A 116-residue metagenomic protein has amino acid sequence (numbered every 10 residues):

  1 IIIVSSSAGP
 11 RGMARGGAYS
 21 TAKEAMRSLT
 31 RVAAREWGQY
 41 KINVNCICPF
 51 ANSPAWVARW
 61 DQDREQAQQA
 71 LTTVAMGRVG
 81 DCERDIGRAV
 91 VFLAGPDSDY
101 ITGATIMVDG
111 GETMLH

Functional and structural regions predicted by a protein language model:
I2, V44-I47, G103, V108: Hydrophobic structural elements of the Rossmann-like NAD(P)H-binding subdomain that define the short-chain
S6: Residue(s) in the substrate-gating loop at a strand-loop-helix junction that position the organic substrate next
P10, V44, C48-R59: Short, flexible catalytic-loop segment of classical short-chain dehydrogenase/reductase
R11, V90-V91, T102-H116: Short C-terminal tail/terminal secondary-structure segment of NAD(P)H-dependent dehydrogenase/reductase domains
R11-G17, P96: Active-site loop immediately N-terminal to the catalytic Tyr-X3-Lys motif of short-chain dehydrogenase/reductase
A22, T30: Active-site helix of classical SDR
R35-Q39, D99: Alpha-helical segment proximal to the catalytic Tyr-Lys
E65-R84: Catalytic Tyr-x(3-8)-Lys segment
